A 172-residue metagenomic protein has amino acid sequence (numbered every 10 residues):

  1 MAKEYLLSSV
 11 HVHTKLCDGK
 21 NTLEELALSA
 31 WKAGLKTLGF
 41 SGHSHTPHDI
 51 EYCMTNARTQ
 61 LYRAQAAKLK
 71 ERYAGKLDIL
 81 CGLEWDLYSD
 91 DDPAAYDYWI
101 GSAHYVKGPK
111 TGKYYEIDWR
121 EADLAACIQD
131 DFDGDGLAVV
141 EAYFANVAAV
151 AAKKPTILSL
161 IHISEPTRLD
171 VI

Functional and structural regions predicted by a protein language model:
A2-Q129, L137-E141: A metal-dependent hydrolase metal-coordination microenvironment
W31, A151-A152: Non-catalytic positions within long, well-ordered alpha-helices that form the structural scaffold/packing of enzyme
L35, P155-L158: An N-terminal amphipathic alpha-helical segment
A66-L69, N146-V150: Hydrophobic alpha-helical packing residues
D92, V150-A151: Structural alpha-helical scaffold elements that stabilize or flank donor/cofactor-binding regions in carbohydrate
G101, I157-L160: Short, conserved beta-strand edge motifs with alternating hydrophobic and charged residues
V140, F144, K153: Catalytic-site microenvironment of enzymes that process N-acetyl-hexosamine-containing cell-wall polysaccharides
I161-I172: Single conserved hydrophobic/aromatic residue that forms the stacking wall/gate of nucleotide- or nucleobase-binding
